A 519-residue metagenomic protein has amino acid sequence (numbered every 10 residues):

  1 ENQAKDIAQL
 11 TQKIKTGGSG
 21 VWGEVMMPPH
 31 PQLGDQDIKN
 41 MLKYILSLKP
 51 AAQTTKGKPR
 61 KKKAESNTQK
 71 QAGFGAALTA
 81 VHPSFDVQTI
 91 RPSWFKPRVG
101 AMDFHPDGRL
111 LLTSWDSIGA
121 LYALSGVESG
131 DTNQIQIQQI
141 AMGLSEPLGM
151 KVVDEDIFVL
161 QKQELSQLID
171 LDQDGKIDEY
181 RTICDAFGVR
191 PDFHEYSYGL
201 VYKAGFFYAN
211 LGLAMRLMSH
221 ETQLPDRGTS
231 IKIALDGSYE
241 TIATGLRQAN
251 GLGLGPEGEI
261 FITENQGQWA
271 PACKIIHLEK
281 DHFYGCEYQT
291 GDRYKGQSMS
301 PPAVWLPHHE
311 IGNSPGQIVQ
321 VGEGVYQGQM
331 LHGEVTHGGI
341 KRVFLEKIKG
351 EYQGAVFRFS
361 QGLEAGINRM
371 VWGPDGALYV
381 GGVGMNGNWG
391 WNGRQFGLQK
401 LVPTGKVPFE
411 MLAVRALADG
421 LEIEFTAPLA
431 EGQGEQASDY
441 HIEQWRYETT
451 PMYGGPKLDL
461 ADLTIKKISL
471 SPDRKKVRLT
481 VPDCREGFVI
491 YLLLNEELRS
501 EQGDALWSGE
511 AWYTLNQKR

Functional and structural regions predicted by a protein language model:
N2-A51, F193: Extracytoplasmic electron-transfer domains, predominantly the class I c-type cytochrome c fold
K15-S19, Q32, K43-P50, M142-S145 (+4 more regions): Sec-exported extracytoplasmic/periplasmic mature domains
G34, D483-F488: Surface-exposed, short loops/turns at beta-strand junctions within beta-sandwich domains
K56-L417, E431: Beta-propeller domains with acidic blade repeats across secreted/periplasmic ectodomains and cytosolic WD/CNH propellers
D419-I423, V477: Structural beta-strand segments of beta-rich domains
T426-K467, L492-Q502, G509-Y513: Short, surface-exposed alpha-helix to beta-strand junction/turn motifs within ectodomains of secreted and cell-envelope
S469-D473: Blade-terminus and WD-like Trp-Asp/Gly-His loop motifs, strongest in beta-propeller folds
R478-P482: Exposed aromatic-hydrophobic patches
